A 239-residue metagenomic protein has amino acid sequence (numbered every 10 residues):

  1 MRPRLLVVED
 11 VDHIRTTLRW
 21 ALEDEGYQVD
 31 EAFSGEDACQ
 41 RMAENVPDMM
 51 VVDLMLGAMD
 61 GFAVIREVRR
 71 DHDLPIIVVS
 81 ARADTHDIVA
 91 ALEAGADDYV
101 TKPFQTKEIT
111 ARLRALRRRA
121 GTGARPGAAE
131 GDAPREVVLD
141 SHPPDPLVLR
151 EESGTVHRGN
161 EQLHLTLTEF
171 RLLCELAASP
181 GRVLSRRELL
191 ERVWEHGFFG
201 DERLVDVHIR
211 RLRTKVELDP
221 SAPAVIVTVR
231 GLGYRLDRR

Functional and structural regions predicted by a protein language model:
M1-A124: N-terminal/domain-start alpha-helical segments
P3-R4, A115-G181: Short, Lys/Arg-enriched segments at the junction into DNA-binding effector domains of transcriptional regulators
T17, R41, G159, R192 (+1 more regions): Residues that scaffold the ATP/ADP-binding catalytic core of kinase and kinase-like folds
D37, G231-R235: Glycine-rich nucleotide-binding loop
R70, A94, G121, A178-G181 (+2 more regions): Short, conserved catalytic or interaction motifs in soluble domains
D132, D237-R239: Intrinsically disordered, low-complexity protein-interaction/activation regions
T155, N160-L167, R171-V225, V229-L232: Positively charged, aromatic-enriched patches within helix-turn-helix-type DNA-binding elements, predominantly
